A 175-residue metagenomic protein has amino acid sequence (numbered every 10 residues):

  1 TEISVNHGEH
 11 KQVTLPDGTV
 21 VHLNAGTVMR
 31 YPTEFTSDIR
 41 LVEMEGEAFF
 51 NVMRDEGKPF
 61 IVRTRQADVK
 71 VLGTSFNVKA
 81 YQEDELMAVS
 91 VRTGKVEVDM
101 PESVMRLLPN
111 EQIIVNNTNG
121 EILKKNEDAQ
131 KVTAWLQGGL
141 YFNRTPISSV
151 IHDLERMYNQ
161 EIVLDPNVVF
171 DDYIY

Functional and structural regions predicted by a protein language model:
T1-Y175: A residue-level detector for the "anchor" residue at the start of short, highly conserved motifs
